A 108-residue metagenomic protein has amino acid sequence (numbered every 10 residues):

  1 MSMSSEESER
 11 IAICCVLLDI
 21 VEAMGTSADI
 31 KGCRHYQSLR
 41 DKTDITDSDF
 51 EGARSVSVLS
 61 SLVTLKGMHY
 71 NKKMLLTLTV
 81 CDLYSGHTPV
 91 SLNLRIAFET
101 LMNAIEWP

Functional and structural regions predicted by a protein language model:
M1-P108: Small-residue-enriched hydrophobic alpha-helices in membranes
